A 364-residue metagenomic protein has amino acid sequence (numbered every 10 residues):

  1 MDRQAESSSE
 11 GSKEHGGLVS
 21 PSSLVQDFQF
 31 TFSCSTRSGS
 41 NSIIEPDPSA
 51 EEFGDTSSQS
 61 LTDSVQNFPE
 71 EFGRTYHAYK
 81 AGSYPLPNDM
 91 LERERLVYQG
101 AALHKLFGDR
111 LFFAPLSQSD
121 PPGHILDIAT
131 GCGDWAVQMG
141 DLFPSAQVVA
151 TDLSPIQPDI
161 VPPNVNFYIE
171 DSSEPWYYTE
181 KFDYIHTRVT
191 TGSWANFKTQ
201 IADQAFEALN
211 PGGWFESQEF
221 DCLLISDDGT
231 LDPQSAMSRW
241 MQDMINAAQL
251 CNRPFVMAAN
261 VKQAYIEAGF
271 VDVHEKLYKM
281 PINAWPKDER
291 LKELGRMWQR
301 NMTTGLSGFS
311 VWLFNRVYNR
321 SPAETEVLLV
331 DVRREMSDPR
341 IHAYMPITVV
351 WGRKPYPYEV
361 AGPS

Functional and structural regions predicted by a protein language model:
D2-N88, E94: N-terminal auxiliary segments of SAM/dcSAM-dependent transferases
L86, A114-S119, L153-I156, L223-I225 (+4 more regions): Short amphipathic alpha-helical segments embedded in low-complexity Lys/Glu-rich regions
M90-H124, D134, Q138: Conserved alpha-helix/loop element of class I SAM-dependent methyltransferases that forms part of the SAM/SAH-binding
P122-E180, Y184, T199-Q200: Class I SAM-dependent methyltransferase SAM/SAH-binding core
T187-T190: A short beta-strand submotif of the Rossmann-like class I SAM-dependent methyltransferase core that lines
G192, W214-S307: Conserved catalytic/acceptor-binding region of the Class I
T199-W214: A short glycine-rich, Lys/Arg-flanked "PGG" loop and its adjoining helix->strand segment in the class I
A268-S364: C-terminal lobe and adjacent flexible extensions of AdoMet/dcAdoMet transferase-like proteins
